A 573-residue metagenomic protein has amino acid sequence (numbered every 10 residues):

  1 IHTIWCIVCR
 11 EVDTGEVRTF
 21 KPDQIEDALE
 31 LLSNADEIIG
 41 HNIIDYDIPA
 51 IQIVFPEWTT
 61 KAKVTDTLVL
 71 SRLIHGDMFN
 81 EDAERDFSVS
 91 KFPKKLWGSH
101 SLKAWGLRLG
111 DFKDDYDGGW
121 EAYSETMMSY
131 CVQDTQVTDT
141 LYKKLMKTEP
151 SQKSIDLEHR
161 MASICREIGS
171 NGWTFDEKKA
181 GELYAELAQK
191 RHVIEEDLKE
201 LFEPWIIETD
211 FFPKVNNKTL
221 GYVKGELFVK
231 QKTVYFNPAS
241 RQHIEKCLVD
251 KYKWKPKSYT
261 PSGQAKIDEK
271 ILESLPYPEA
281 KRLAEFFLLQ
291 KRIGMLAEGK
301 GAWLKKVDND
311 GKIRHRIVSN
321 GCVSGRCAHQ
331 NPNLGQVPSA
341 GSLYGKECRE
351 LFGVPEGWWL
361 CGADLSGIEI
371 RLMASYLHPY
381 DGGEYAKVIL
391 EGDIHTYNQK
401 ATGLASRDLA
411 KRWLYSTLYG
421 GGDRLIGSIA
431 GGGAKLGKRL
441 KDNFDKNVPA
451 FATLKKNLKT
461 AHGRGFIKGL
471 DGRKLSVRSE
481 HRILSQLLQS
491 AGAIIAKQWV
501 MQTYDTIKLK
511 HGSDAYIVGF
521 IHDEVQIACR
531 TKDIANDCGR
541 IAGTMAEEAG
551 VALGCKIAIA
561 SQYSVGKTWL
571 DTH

Functional and structural regions predicted by a protein language model:
W5, C9, D13-I25, D36-M146 (+2 more regions): Active-site-proximal helix-loop-helix substrate-binding element of RNase H-like nuclease domains
C6, G15, S88-W97, F112-K113 (+7 more regions): Conserved "right-hand" nucleotidyltransferase catalytic core of DNA-directed polymerases
E30-L32, Y344-W359, K508-K510: A short acidic-Thr-Gly-centered motif at the start of a beta-strand
I44-E57, L70-M78, I244-Y252, S366-D381: Short active-site loop/helix that positions an aromatic residue
T65-D66, F352-E369, T417, I426-G432: Conserved catalytic palm subdomain of right-hand nucleotidyl-transferase polymerases, strongest for RNA-directed enzymes
W120-E121, T126, S151, S170 (+2 more regions): Long, amphipathic alpha-helical stalk/connector segments used for oligomerization, subunit docking, or mechanical
Y184-K218, F444-K455, K532-H573: Polymerase palm active-site segment centered on the conserved acidic dipeptide of motif C
S319-C322, K400-I521, Q526, R530-T531 (+1 more regions): Conserved catalytic core of nucleic-acid polymerases
